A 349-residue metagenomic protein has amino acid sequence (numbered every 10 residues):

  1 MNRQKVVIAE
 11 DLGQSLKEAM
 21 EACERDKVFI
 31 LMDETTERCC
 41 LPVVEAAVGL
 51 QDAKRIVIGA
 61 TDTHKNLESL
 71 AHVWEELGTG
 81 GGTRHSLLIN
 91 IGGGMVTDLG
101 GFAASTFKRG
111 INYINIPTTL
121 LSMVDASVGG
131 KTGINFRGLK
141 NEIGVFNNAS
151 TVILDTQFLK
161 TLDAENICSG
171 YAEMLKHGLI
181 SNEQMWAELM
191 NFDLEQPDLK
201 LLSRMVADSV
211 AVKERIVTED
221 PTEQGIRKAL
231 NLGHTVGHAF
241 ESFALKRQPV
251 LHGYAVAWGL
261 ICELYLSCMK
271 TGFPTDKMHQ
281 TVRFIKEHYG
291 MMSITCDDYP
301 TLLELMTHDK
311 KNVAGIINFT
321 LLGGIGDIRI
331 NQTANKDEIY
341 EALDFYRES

Functional and structural regions predicted by a protein language model:
M1-L87: ATP/NTP phosphate-donor binding region
G49, T79-G82, N148-T151, Q157-A164 (+9 more regions): Generic secondary-structure signature for well-ordered alpha-helical cores
L77-I91, D98-N115: Non-catalytic interfacial helical region
M95-F102, M123, A239: Short glycine/serine/threonine-rich phosphate/pyrophosphate-binding segments that cradle anionic phosphate groups
F102-L194: A glycine/threonine-rich phosphate-anchoring loop and its flanking beta-alpha core in nucleotide/phosphate-binding
M174, T275-S349: C-terminal charged capping/lid subdomain of soluble metabolic enzymes
N191-P300: Active-site segments that bind and position negatively charged phosphate/pyrophosphate groups
